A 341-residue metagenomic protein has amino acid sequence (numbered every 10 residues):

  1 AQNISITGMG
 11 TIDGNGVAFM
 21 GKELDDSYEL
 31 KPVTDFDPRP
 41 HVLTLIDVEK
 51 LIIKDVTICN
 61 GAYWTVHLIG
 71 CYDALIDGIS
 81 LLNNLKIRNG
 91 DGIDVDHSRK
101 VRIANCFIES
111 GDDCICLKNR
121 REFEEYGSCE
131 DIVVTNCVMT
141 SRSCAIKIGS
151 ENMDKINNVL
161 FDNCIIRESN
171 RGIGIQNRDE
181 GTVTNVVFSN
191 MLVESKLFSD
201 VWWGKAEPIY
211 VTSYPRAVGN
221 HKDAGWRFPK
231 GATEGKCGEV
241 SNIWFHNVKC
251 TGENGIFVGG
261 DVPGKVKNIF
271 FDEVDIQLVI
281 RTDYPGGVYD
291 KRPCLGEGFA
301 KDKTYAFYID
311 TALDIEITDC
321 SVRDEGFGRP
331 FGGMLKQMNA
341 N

Functional and structural regions predicted by a protein language model:
A1-N341: Extracellular/periplasmic carbohydrate-active domains that bind, remodel, or depolymerize complex polysaccharides
